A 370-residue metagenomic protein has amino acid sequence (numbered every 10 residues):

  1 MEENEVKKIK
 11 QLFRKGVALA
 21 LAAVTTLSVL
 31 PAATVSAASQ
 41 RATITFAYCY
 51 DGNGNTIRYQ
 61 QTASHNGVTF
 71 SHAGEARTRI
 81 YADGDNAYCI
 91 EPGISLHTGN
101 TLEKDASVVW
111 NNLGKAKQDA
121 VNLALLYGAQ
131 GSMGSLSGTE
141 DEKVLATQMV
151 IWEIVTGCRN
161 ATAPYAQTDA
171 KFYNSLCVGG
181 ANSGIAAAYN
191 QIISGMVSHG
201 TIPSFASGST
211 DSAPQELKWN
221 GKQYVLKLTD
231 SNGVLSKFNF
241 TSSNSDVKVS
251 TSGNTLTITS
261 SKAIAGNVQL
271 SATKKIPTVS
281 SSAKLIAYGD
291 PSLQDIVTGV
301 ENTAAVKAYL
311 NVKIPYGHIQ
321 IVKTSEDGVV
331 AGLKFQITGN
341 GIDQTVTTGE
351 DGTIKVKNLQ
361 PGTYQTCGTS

Functional and structural regions predicted by a protein language model:
F13, T26-V35: C-terminal segment of classical bacterial N-terminal signal peptides
A38-S198: Short, surface-exposed polybasic-aromatic patches that bind anionic ligands, especially phosphate groups
R159-P315: Acidic/charged, solvent-exposed loop-and-adjacent secondary-structure segments enriched in E/D, K/R, S/T, and G/P
L228-N232, Q320-A331: Structural motif
T255-T257, D351-N358: Short, surface-exposed beta-strand/beta-hairpin micro-motifs centered on an aromatic residue
A263-A265, I354-Q365: Short Pro-Gly-centered beta-turn/loop motif in secreted/extracellular proteins
V268-K274, G362-S370: A short, solvent-exposed beta-strand micro-motif common in secreted/extracellular proteins
N340-K355: Short, acidic Ser/Thr/Gly-rich low-complexity loop/linker segments typical of extracellular and cell-surface proteins
